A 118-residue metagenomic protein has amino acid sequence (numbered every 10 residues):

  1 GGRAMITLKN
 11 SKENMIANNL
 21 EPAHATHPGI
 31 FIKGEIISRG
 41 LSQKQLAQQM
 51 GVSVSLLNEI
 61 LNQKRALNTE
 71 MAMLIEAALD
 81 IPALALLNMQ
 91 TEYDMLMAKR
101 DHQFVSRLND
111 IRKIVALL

Functional and structural regions predicted by a protein language model:
G1-R39, K44, S106-L118: N-terminal flexible/basic segments that precede or flank functional cores
I37, N62, T91: Residue-level detection of the helix-turn-helix DNA-binding "recognition helix"
K44, S55, L84: Key DNA-contact positions within bacterial/archaeal DNA-binding proteins
G51-L67, L74-E76: Recognition helix of helix-turn-helix/homeodomain-like DNA-binding domains that insert into the DNA major groove
E70-N88: DNA major-groove recognition helix of helix-turn-helix/homeodomain DNA-binding modules
A85-V105: Short amphipathic recognition helices of helix-turn-helix/homeodomain-type DNA-binding modules
